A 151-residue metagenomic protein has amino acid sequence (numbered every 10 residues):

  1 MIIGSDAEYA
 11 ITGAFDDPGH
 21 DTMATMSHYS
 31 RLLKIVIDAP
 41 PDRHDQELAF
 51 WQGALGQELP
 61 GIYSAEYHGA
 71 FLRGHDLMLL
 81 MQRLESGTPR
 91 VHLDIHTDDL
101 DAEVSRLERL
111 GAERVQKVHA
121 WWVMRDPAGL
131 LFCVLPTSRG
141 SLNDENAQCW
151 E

Functional and structural regions predicted by a protein language model:
M1-A10: Extreme N-terminal basic, low-complexity initiation segments that serve as generic localization/processing leaders
G13-A49, V91-I95, S138-E151: N-terminal beta-strand motif that seeds the catalytic metal site of vicinal oxygen chelate
A24-L77, A102-E103, R109, V115: Core segments of cupin and vicinal oxygen chelate
P41, T88, L93-L131: Vicinal oxygen chelate
A70-H75, M124-P127, T137: Active-site beta-strand termini and strand-to-loop segments that position acidic
H75, S86-G87: Short strand-connecting beta-turns/loops that link adjacent beta-strands
V134: Short glycine-/small-residue motifs
